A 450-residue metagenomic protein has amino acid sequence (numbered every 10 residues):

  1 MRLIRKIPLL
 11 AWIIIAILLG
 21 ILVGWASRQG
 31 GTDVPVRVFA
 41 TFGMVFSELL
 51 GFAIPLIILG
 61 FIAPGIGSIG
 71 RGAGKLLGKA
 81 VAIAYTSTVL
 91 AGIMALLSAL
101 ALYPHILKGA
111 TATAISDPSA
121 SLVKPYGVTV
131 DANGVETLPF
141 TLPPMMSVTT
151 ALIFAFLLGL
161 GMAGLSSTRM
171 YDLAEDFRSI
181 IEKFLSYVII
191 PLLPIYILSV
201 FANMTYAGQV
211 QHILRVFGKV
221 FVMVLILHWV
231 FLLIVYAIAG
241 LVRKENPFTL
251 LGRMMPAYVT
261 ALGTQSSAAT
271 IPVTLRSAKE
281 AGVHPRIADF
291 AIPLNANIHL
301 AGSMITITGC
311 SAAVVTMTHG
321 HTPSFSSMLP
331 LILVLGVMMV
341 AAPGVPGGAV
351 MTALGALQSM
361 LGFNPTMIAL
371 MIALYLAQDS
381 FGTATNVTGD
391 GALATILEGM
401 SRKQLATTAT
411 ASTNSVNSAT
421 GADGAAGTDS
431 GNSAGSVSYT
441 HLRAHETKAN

Functional and structural regions predicted by a protein language model:
R2-I15, L19-Q29, S47-L50, K75-F248: Signature of multi-pass transmembrane helix bundles
L49, Y85-V89, I93, L225-W229 (+5 more regions): Hydrophobic transmembrane alpha-helical segments of multi-pass transport and channel proteins
I54-I58, L192, S266-T274, M304-G309 (+2 more regions): Transmembrane helix boundary and interhelical junction motifs in multipass membrane proteins
I54-P55, L59, G134, T249 (+4 more regions): Alpha-helical transmembrane segments of multi-pass membrane proteins
A80-V89, R178-I181, F217-I234, R253-T260 (+2 more regions): Small-residue-enriched core segments of transmembrane alpha-helices in multipass membrane transport and channel
T260-M339, T407-T408: Helix-loop-helix junctions within the multi-pass membrane cores of secondary transporters/permeases
G309-N417, G435-S438: Transmembrane alpha-helical segments and their short flanking loops that form helix-hairpins/helix-helix interfaces
Y439-T447: Conserved small/polar residues in nucleotide/adenosyl-binding loops
